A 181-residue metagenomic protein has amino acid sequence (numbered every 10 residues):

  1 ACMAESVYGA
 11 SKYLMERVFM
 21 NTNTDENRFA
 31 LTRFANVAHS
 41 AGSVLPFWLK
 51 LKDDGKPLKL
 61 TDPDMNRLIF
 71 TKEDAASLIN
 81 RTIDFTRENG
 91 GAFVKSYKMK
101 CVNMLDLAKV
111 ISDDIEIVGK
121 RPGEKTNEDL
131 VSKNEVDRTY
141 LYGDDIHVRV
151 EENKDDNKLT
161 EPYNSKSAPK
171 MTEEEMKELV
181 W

Functional and structural regions predicted by a protein language model:
A1-M3: A short, flexible beta-alpha/helix-coil linker loop
E5, K12, E16-W181: Strand-loop microenvironment adjacent to phosphate/nucleotide-handling motifs in alpha/beta enzyme folds
